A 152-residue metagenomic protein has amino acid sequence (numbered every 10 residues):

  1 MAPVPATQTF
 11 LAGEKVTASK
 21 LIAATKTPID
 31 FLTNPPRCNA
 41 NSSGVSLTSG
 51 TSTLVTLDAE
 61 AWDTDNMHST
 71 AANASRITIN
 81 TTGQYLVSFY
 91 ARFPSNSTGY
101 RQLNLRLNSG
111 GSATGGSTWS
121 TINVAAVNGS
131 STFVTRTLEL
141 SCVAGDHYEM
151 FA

Functional and structural regions predicted by a protein language model:
V4-Q102, L107-S112, S117-A125: Terminal (often C-terminal
A6-T9, T135-T137, C142-A144: Extended, compositionally biased low-complexity polar/Lys-Gly-rich tracts and adjacent boundary/linker regions are
D65-M67, S141, Y148-F151: Intrinsically disordered, low-complexity regions of eukaryotic proteins
T78-T82, G129-S131, S141-V143: Surface-exposed coil/turn segments at beta-strand junctions on protein surfaces, enriched
G83-F93, V134-R136, D146-A152: Extracellular beta-strand-rich recognition modules
G99-Y100, T132-R136: Short, surface-exposed coil-to-beta transition loops
V124-V134: Short, surface-exposed linear segments at secondary-structure transitions and domain or protein termini
